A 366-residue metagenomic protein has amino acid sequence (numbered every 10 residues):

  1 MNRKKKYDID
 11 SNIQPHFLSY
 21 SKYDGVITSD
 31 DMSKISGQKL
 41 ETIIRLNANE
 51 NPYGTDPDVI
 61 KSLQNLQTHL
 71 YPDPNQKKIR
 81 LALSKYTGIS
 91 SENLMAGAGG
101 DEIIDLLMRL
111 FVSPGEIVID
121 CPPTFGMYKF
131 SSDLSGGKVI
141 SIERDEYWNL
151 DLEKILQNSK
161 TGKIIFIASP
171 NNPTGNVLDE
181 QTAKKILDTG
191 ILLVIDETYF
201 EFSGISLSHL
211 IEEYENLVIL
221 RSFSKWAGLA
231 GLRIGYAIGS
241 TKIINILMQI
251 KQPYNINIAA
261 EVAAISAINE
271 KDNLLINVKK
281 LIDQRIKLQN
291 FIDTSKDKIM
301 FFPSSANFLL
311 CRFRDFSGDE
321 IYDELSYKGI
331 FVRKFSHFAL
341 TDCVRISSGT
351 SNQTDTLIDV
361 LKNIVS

Functional and structural regions predicted by a protein language model:
M1-N2, Q181, Y327-K328, R333 (+1 more regions): PLP-dependent enzyme catalytic core of the Aspartate aminotransferase-like
N2-L70, T161: N-terminal "arm"/small-domain region of PLP-dependent enzymes with the aminotransferase-like
D56, N216-T294, M300-F302: PLP-dependent aminotransferase class I/II
P72-I117: Phosphate-binding glycine-rich loop
L110-S131: Conserved PLP-anchoring active-site segment centered on the Schiff-base-forming lysine
I140, R144-E201: Active-site phosphate-binding strand-loop segment of PLP-dependent enzymes
L281-I282, I286, T294-K328, V344: Conserved PLP-binding catalytic core of the aspartate aminotransferase-like
